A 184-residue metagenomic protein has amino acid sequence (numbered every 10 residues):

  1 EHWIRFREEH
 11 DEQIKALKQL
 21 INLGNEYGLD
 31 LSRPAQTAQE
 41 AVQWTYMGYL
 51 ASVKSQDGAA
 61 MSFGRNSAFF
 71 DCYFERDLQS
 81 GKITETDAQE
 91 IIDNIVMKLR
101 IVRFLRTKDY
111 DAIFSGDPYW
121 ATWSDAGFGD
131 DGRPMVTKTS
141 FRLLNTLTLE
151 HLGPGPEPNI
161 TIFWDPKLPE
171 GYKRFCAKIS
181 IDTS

Functional and structural regions predicted by a protein language model:
E1-S184: Conserved catalytic cores of very large enzyme subunits
